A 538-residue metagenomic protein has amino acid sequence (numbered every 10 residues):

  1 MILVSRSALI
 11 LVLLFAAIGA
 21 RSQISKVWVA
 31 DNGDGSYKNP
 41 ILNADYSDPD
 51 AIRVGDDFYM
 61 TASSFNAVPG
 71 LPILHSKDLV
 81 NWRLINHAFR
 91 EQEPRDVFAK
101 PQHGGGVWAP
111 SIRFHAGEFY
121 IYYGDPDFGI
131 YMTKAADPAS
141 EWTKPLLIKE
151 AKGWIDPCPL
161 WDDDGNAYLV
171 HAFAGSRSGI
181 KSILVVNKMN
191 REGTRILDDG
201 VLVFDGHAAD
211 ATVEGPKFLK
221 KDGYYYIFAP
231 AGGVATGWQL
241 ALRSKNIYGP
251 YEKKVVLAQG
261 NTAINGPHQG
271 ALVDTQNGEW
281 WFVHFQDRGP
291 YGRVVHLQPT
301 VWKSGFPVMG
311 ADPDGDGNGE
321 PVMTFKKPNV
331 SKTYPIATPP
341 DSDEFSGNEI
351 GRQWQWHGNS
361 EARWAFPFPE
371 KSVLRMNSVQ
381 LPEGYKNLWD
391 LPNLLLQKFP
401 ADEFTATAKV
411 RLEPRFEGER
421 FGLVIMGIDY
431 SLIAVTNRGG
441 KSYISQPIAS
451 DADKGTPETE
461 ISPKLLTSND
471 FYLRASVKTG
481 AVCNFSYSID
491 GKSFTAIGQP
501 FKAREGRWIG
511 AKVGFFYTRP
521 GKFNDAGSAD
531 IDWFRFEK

Functional and structural regions predicted by a protein language model:
M1-Q23: Bacterial Sec-dependent N-terminal signal peptides
S22-K538: Carbohydrate-active catalytic/glycan-binding domains of CAZyme proteins, especially the secreted or lumenal ectodomains
